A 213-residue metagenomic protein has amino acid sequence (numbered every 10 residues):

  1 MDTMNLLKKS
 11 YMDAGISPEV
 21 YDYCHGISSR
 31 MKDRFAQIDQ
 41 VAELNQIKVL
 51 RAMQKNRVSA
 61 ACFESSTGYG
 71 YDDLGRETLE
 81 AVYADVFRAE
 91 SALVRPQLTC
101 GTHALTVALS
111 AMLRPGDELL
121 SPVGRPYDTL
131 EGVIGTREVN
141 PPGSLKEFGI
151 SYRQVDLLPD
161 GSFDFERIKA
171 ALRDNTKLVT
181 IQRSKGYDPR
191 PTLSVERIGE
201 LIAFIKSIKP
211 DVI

Functional and structural regions predicted by a protein language model:
M1-L74: N-terminal "arm"/small-domain region of PLP-dependent enzymes with the aminotransferase-like
A52-G101, S110: Conserved N-terminal alpha-helix of the aminotransferase class I/II PLP-enzyme fold
C62-E64, V179-K185, I213: Short beta-strands and strand-loop turn motifs
A81, G199, A203: Active-site phosphate/pyrophosphate- and oxyanion-stabilizing loops and adjacent acidic/basic residues in soluble
A92-E118, P122, Y127-R137: Conserved beta-loop-alpha segment that forms the PLP phosphate-binding cup at the N-terminus of a helix
D128-E200: PLP-dependent aminotransferase-class I/II
I205-V212: A short helix->loop->beta-strand "cap" motif at the edges of active sites that frequently abuts
